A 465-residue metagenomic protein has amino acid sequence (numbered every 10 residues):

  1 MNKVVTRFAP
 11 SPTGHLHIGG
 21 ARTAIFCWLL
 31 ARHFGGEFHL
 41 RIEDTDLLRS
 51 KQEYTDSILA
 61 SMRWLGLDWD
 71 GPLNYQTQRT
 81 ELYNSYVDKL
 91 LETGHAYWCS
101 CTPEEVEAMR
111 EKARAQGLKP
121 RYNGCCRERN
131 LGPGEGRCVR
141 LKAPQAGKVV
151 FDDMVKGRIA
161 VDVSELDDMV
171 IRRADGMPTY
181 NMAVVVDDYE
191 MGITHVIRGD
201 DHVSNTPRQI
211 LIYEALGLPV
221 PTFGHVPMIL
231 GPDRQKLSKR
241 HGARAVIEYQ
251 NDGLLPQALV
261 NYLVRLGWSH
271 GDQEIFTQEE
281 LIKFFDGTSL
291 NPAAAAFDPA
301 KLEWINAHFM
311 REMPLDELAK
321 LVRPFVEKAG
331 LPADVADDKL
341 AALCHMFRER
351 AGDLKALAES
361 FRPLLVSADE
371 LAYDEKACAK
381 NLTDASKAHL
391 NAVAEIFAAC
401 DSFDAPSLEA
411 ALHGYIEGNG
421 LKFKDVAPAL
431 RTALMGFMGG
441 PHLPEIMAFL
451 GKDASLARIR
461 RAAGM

Functional and structural regions predicted by a protein language model:
M1-A115, N205-L218: N-terminal Rossmann-like or analogous alpha/beta NTP/dinucleotide-binding catalytic cores that position adenine
T6-P12, L40-D44, M191-V196, R244 (+2 more regions): Glycine- and acidic
C27, I58, L90, G94 (+8 more regions): Residue-level signal for inorganic ion chemistry
L47, L218-T222, V226-K376, M435-M465: Catalytic adenosine-cofactor/nucleotide-binding cores of aminoacyl-tRNA synthetases and other
A60-R63, D88, E111, E214 (+5 more regions): Generic alpha-helical structural context detector
Y97-H225, L230-L237, A245, H270 (+1 more regions): Active-site cores that bind ATP or allylic diphosphates and position pyrophosphate for catalysis
A377-L412: Long, amphipathic alpha-helical coiled-coil segments characteristic of histidine-phosphotransfer scaffolds
D404-L450, A454: Helix-rich, typically C-terminal accessory recognition domains appended to large enzymatic cores
